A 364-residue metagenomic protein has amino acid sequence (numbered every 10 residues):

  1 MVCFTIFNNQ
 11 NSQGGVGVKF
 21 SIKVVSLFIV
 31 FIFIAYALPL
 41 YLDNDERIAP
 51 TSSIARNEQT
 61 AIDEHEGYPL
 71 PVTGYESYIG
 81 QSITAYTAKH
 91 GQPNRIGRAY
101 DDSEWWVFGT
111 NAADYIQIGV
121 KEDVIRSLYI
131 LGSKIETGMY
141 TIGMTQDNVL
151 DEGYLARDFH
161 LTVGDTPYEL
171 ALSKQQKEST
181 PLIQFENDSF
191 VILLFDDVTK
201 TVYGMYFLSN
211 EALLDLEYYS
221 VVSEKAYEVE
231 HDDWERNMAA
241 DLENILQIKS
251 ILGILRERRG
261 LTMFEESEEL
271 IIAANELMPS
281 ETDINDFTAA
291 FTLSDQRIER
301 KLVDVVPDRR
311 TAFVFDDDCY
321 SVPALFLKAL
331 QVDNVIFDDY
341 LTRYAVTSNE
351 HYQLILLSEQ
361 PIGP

Functional and structural regions predicted by a protein language model:
M1-G17: Short, Lys/Arg-enriched N-terminal segments with co-localized hydrophobic residues within the first ~10-30 amino acids
N11, A99, N349: Acidic surface patches and DE-rich sequence motifs
V18-L27, Y86: N-terminal alpha-helical membrane-insertion module
K23-L40: Hydrophobic membrane-insertion alpha-helices, especially the h-region of bacterial N-terminal signal peptides
A37-E178, L182-F264: Short helix/turn-capping signatures at newly exposed starts of structured segments
A99, E268-E269, T311: Proline- and acidic/polar-enriched loop/turn elements at helix boundaries
G132, E136-D188, L293-P364: A well-ordered secondary-structure block
N237-R300, Y340-Y344: Short, well-ordered surface patches within globular domains
